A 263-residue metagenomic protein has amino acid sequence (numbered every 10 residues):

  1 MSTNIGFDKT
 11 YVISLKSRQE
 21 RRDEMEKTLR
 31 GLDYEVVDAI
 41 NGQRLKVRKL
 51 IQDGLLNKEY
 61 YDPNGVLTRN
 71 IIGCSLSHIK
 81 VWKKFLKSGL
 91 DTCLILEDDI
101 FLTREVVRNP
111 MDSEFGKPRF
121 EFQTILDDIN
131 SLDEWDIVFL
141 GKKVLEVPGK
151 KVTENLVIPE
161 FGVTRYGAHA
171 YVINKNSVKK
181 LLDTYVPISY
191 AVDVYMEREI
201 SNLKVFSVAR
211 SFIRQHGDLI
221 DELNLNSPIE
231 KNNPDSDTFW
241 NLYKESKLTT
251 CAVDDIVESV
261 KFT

Functional and structural regions predicted by a protein language model:
M1-L96, I100-T263: An acidic/histidine-cluster motif and surrounding catalytic segment that typifies divalent-metal-assisted enzyme active
